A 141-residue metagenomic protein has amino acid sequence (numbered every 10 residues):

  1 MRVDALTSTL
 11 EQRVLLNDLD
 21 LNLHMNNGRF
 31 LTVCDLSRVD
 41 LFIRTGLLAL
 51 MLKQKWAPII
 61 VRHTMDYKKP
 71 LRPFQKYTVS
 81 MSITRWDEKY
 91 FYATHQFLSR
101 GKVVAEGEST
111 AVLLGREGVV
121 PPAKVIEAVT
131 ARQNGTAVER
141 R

Functional and structural regions predicted by a protein language model:
M1-I60, L114-R141: Hot-dog-fold acyl-thioester-processing enzymes
L41-R85, E106, V112: Hydrophobic beta-strand-centered segment that forms part of the acyl-chain substrate-binding groove
L71-T78, S82-R141: HotDog/MaoC-like acyl-thioester-processing domains
